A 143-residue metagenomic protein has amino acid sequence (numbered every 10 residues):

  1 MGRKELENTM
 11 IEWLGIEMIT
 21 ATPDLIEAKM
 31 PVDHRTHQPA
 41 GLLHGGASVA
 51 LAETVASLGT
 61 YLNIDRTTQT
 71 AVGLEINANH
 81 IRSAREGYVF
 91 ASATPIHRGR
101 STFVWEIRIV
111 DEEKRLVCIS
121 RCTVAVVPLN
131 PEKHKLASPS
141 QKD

Functional and structural regions predicted by a protein language model:
M1-D143: Terminal targeting signals and extreme-terminal segments of soluble enzymes
